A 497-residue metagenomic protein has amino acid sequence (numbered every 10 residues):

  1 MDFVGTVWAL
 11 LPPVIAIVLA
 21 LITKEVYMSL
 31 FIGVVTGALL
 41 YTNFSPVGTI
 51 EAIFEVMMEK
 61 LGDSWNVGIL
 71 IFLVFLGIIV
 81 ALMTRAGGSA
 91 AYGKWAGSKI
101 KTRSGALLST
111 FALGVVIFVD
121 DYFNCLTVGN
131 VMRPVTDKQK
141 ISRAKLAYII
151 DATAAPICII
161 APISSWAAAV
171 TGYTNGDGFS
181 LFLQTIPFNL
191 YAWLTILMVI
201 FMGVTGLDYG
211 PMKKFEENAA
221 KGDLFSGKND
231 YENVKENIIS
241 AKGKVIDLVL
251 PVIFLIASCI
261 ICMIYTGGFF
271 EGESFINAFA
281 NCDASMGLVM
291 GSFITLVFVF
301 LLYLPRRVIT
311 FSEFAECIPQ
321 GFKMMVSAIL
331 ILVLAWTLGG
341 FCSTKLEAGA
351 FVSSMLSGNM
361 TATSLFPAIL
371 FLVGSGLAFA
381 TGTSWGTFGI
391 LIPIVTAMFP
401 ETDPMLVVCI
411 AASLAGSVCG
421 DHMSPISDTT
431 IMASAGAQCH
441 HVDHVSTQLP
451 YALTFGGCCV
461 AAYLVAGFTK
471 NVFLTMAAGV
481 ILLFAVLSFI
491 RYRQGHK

Functional and structural regions predicted by a protein language model:
M1-I78, A91-W95, K99, F254-V333 (+3 more regions): Hydrophobic transmembrane alpha-helices of multi-pass solute/ion transporters
G5, S29-G37, I69, L73 (+19 more regions): Alpha-helical transmembrane segments of multi-pass membrane proteins, especially transporters and channels
L11-I22, I32-L40, F72-A81, L113-I117 (+11 more regions): Hydrophobic core segments of alpha-helical transmembrane domains in multi-pass membrane transport and ion-translocation
L21-M28, T363, G382, T402-M405 (+1 more regions): Transmembrane helix interruption/hinge and helix-loop junction motifs
V47-A147, V308-T402: Membrane-embedded alpha-helical segments and adjacent helix-loop junctions characteristic of multi-pass solute
K99, R103-T127, T153-P156, W166-A169 (+6 more regions): Hydrophobic, small-residue-rich transmembrane alpha-helices and their short perimembrane loops in multi-pass membrane
V135-D223, N237-D247, T430-L487: Membrane-core helix-loop-helix motifs of multi-pass transport proteins
T195-C282, F293-C317, G436, H440-L449 (+1 more regions): Long, contiguous bundles of hydrophobic transmembrane helices that form the permeation core of multi-pass
